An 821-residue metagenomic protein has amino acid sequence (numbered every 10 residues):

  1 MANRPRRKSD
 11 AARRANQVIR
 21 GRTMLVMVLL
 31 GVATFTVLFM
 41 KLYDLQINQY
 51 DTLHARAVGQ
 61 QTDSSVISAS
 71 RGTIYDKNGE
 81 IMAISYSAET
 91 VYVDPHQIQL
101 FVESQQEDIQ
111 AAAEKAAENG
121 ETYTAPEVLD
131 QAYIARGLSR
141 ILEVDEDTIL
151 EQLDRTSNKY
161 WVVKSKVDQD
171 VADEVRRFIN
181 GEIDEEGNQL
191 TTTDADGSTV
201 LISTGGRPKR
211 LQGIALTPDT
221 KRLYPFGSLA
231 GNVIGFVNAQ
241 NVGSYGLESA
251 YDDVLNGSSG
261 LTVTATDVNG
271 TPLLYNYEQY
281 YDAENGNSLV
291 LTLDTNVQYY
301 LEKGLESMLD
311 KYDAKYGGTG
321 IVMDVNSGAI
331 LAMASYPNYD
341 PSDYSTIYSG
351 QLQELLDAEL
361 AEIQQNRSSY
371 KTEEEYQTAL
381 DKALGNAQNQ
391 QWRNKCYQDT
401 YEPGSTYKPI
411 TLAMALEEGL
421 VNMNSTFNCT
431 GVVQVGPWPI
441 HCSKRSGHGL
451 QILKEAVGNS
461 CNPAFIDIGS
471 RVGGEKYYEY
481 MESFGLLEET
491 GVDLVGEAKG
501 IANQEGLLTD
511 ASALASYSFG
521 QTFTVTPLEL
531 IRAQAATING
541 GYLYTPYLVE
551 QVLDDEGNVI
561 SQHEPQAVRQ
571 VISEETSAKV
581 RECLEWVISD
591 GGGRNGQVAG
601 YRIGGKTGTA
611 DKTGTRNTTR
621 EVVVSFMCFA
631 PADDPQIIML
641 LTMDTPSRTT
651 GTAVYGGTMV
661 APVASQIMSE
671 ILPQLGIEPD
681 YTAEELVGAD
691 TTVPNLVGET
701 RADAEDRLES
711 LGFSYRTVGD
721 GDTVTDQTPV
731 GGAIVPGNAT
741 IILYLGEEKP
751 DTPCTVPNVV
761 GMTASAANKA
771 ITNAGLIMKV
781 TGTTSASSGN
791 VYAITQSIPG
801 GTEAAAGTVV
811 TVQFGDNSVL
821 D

Functional and structural regions predicted by a protein language model:
M1-K371, T400, E475-G485, G596-V598 (+5 more regions): Periplasmic/cell-envelope proteins involved in peptidoglycan metabolism and beta-lactam response
R4, A83, E89, D267-Y281 (+3 more regions): Beta-lactam-recognizing serine transpeptidase/beta-lactamase-like catalytic domain environment
Q46, Q60-Q61, Q298, Q521 (+3 more regions): Glutamine-centric residue-chemistry signal
I67-S70, K77, S85-T90, N158 (+24 more regions): Extracytoplasmic
A69, A125-A132, S165-Q169, N241-Y245 (+14 more regions): Soluble non-cytosolic domains of exported or imported proteins
T148-T156, A314-S327, N428-V432, G496-E497 (+4 more regions): Acidic/histidine-enriched alpha-helical segments
A230-N232, A329, P409-I410, I531 (+2 more regions): Short, solvent-exposed alpha-helical surface patches in non-cytosolic proteins
H563, G600, G614, L641-D821: Ligand-recognition elements built from short beta-strands and adjacent flexible loops
